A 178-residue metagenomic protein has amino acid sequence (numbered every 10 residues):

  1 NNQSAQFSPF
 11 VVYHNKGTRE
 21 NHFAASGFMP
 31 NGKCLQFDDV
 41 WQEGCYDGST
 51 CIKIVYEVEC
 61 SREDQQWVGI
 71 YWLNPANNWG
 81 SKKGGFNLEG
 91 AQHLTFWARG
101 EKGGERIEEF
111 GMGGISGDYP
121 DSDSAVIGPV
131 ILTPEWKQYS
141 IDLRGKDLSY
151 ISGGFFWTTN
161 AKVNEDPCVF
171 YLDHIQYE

Functional and structural regions predicted by a protein language model:
N1-E178: Beta-rich carbohydrate-recognition modules and glycan-binding surfaces
